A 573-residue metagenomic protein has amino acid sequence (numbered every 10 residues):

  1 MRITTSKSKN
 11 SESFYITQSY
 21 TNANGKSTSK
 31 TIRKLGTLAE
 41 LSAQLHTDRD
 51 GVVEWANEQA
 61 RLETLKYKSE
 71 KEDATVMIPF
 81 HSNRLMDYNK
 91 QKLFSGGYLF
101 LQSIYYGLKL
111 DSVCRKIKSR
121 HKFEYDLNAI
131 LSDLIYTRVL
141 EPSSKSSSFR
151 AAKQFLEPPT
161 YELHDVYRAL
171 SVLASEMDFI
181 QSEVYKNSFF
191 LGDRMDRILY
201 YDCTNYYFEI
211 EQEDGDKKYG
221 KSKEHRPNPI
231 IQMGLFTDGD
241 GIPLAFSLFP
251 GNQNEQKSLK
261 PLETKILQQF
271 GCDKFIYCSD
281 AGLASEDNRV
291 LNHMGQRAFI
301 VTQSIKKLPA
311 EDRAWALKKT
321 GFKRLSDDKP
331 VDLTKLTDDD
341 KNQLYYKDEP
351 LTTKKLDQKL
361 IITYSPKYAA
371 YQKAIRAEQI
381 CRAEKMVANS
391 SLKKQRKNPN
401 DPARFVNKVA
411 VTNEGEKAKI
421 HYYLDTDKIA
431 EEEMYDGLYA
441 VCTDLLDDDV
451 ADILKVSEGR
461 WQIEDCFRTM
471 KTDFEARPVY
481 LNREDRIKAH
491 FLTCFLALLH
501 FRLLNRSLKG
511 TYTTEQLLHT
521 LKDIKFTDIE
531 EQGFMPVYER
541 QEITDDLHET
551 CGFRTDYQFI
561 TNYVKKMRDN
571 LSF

Functional and structural regions predicted by a protein language model:
M1-N128: Conserved glycine(s) in the ABC-transporter nucleotide-binding domain "signature"
I3-T5, S11-S13, N24-S27, L108-F573: Anion-binding and metal-coordination hotspots
